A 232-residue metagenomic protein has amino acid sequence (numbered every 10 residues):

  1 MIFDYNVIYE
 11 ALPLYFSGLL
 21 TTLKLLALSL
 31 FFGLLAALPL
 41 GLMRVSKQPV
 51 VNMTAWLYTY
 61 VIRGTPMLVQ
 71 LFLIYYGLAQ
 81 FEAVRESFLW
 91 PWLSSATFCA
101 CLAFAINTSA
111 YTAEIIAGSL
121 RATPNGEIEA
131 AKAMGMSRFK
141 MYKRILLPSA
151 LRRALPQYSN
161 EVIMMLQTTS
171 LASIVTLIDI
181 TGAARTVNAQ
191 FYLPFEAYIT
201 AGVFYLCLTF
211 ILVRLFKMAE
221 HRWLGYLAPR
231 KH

Functional and structural regions predicted by a protein language model:
M1-H232: Transmembrane alpha-helices and adjacent helix-loop boundaries
